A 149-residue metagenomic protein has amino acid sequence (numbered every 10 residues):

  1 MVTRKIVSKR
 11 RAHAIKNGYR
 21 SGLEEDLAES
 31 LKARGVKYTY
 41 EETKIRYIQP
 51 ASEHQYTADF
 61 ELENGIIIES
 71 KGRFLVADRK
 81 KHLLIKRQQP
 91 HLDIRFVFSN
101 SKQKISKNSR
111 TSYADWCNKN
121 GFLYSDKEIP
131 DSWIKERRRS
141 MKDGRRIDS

Functional and structural regions predicted by a protein language model:
M1-S149: Nucleic-acid endo/exonuclease domains
